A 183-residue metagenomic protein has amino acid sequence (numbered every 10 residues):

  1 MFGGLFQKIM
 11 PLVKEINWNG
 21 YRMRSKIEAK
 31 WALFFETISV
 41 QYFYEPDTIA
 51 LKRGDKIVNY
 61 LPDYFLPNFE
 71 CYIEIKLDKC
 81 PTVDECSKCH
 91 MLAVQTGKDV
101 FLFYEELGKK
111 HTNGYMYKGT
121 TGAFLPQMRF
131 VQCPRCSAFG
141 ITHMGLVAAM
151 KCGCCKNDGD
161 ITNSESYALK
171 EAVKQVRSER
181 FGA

Functional and structural regions predicted by a protein language model:
F2-A183: Electrostatic, structured charged patches in enzyme active sites and in nucleic-acid/phosphate-binding
